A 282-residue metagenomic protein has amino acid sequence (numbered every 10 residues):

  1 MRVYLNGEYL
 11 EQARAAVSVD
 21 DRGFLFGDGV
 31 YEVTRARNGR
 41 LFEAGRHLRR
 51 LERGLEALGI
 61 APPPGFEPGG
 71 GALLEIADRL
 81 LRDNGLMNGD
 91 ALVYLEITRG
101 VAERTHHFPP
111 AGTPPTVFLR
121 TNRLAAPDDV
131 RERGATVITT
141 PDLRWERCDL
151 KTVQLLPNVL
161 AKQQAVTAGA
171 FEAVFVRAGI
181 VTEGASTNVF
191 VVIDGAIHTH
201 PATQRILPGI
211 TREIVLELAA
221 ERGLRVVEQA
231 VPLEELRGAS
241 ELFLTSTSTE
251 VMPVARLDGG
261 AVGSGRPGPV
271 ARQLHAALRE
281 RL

Functional and structural regions predicted by a protein language model:
M1-A173, A178, T203, E217-L282: Conserved alpha/beta cores of soluble small-molecule-handling proteins
V176, I180-A202, P208: Glycine- and Gly-Pro-enriched alpha-helical subdomains that act as flexible, kink-prone "lid/hinge" or packing modules
G209-I214: Feature captures the catalytic cores and cofactor-binding loops of soluble hydro-lyases/lyases that act on carboxylate
